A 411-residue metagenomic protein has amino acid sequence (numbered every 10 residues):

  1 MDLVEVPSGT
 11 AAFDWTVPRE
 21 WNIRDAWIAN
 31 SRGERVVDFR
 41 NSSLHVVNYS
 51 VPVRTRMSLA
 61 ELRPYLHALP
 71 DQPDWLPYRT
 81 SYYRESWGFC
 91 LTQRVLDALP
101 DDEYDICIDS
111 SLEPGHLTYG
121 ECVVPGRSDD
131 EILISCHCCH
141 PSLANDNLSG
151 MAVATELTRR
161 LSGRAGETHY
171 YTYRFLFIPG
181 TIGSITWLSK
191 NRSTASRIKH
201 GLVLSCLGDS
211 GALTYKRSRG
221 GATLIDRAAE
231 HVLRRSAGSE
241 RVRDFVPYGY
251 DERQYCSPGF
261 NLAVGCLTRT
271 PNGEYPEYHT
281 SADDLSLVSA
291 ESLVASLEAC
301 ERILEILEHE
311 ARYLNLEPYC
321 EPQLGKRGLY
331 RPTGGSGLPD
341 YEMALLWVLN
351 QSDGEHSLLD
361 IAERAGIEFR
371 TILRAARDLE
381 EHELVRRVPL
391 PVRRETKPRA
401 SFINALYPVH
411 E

Functional and structural regions predicted by a protein language model:
M1-E411: N-terminal hydrophobic/helix-forming segments and targeting peptides
